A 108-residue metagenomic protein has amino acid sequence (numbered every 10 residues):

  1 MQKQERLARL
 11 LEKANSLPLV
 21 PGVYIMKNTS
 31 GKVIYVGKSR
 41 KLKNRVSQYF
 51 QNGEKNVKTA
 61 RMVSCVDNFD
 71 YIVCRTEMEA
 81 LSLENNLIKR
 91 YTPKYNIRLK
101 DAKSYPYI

Functional and structural regions predicted by a protein language model:
M1-I108: Acidic, glycine-enriched active-site microenvironments
